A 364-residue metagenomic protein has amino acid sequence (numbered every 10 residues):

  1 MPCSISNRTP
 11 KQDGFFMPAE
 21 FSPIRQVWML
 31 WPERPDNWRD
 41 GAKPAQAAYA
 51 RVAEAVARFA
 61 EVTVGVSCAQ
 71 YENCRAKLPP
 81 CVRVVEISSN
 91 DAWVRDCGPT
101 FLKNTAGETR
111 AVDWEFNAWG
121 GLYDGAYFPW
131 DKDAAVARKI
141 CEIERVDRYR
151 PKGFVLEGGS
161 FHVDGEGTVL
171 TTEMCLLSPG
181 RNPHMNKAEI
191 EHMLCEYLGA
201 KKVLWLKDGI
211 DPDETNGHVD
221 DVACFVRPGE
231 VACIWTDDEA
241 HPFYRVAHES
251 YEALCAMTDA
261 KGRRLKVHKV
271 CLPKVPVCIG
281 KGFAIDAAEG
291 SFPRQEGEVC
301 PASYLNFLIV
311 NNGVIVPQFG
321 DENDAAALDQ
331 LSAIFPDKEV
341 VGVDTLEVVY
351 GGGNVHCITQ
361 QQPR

Functional and structural regions predicted by a protein language model:
M1-R364: Histidine/cysteine-enriched polar flanking segments
